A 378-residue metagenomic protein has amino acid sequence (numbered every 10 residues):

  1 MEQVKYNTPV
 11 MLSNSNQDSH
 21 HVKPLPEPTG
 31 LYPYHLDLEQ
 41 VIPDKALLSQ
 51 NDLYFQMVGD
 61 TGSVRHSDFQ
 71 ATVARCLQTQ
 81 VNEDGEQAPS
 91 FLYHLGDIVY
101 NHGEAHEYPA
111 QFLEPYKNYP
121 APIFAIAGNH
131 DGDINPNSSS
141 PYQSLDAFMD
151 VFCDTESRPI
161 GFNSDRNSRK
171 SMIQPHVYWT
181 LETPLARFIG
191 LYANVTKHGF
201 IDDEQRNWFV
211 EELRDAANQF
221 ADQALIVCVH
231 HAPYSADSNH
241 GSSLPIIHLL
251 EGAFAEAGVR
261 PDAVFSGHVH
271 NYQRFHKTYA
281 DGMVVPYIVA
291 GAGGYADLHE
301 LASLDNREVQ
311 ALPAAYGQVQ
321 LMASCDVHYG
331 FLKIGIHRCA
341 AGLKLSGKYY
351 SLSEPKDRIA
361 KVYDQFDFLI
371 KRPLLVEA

Functional and structural regions predicted by a protein language model:
M1-F91, P109, L113-A125, Q143 (+6 more regions): Acidic, histidine-bearing metal-coordination/catalytic regions of metal-dependent phosphoesterases
Q3-S13, H21-K23, Y32-Q40, H106-A221 (+3 more regions): Extended active-site neighborhood of metal-dependent phosphoesterases/phosphodiesterases
D52-S63, L185-V195, I226-P233, V285-A292: Active-site-proximal beta-strand elements of phosphoester/diester hydrolases
D60, G96-D97, G128-N129, H230 (+1 more regions): Active-site glycine-centered loops adjacent to acidic/histidine catalytic or metal-binding residues that shape
G62, G96-E104, Y192-D203, D237-G241: The substrate-binding groove and active-site-proximal loops of carbohydrate-active enzymes, especially glycoside
S90-L92, D97, L225, D262: Conserved acidic residues
A216-S238: Short acidic, glycine-rich surface-loop motifs adjacent to enzyme active sites
V227-Y234, D262-R274: Histidine-centered catalytic micro-motifs
